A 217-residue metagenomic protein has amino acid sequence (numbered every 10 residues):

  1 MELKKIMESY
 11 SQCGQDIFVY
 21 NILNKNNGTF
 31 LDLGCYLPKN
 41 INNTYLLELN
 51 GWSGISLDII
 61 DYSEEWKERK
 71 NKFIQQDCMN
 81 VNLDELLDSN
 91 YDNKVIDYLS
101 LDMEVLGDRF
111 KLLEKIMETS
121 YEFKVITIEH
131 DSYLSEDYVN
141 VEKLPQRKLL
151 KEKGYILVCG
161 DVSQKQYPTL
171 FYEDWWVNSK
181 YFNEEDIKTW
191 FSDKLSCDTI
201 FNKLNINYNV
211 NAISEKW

Functional and structural regions predicted by a protein language model:
M1-M7, A212: Juxtamembrane luminal stem/stalk of type II transmembrane Golgi/ER carbohydrate-processing enzymes
K5-D84: SAM cofactor-binding core of SAM-dependent methyltransferases, primarily the Rossmann-like beta-alpha-beta module
N24-K25, I59, Y91-N93, Y121: Helix N-cap/coil-helix junction residues
T44-S53, W66, N71, D92-W217: Conserved acidic-Pro-Pro-aromatic motif
E85-Y91: Conserved amphipathic alpha-helix within the SDR
